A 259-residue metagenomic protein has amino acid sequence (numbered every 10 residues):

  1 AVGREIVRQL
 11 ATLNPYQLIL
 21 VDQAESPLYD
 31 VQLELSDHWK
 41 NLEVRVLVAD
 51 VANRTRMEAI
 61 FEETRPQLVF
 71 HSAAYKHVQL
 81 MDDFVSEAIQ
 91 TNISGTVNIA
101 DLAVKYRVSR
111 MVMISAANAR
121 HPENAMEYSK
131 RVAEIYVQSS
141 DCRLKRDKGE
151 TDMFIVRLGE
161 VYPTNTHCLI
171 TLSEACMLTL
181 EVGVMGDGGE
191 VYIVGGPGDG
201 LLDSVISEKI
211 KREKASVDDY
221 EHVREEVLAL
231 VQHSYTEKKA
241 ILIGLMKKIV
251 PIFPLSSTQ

Functional and structural regions predicted by a protein language model:
V2: Hydrophobic/small residue at the entry helix of a nucleotide-binding pocket
I6-L13: Aromatic pocket-lining residues of Rossmann-like dinucleotide-binding sites
P15-Y16, F61-F70, H77-V78, V108: Proline-aspartate-enriched helix->loop->beta-strand connector
A24-P27: Helix N-cap at the beta1-alpha1 junction of Rossmann-like dinucleotide-binding domains, i.e., the first residues
R45-L68: Conserved Rossmann-fold cofactor-binding substructure of NAD(P)-dependent oxidoreductases
V46, M113, I155-R157: Conserved beta-strand scaffold in the Rossmann-like NAD(H)/NADP(H)-binding core of dehydrogenases/reductases
H71, Y75-R131, S139, M153: Conserved Rossmann-fold NAD(P)-dependent oxidoreductase catalytic core, especially the SDR/UDP-sugar
I135, S139-Q259: Strand-loop microenvironment adjacent to phosphate/nucleotide-handling motifs in alpha/beta enzyme folds
